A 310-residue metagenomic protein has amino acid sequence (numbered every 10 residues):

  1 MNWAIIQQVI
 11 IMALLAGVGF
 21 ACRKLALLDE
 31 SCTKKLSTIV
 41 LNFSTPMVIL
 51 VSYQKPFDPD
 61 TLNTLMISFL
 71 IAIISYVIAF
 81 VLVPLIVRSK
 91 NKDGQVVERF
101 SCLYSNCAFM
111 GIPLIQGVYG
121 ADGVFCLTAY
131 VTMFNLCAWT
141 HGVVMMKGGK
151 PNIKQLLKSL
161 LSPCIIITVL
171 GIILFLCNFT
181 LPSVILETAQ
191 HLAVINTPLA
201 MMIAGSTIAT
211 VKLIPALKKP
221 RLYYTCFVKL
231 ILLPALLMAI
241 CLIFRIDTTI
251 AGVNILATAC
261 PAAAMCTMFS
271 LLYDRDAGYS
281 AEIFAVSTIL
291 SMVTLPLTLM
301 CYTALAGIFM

Functional and structural regions predicted by a protein language model:
M1-M310: Alpha-helical transmembrane segments of multi-pass small-molecule/ion transporters
